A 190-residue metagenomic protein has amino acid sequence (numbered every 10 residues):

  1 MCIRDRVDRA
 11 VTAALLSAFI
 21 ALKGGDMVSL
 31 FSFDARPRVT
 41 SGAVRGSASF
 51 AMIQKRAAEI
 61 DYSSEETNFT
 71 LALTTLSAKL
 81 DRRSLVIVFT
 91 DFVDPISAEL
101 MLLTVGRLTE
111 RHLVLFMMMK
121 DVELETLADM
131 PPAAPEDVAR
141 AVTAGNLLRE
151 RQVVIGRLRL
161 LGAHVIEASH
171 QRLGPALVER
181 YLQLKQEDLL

Functional and structural regions predicted by a protein language model:
R4-L190: Exposed, interaction-prone extracellular/peripheral surfaces
